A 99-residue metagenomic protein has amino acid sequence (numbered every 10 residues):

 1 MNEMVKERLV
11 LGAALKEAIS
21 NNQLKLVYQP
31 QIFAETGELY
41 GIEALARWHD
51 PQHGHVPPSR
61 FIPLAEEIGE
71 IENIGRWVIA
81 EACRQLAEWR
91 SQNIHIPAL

Functional and structural regions predicted by a protein language model:
E3-L99: Bacterial c-di-GMP phosphodiesterase EAL domain
